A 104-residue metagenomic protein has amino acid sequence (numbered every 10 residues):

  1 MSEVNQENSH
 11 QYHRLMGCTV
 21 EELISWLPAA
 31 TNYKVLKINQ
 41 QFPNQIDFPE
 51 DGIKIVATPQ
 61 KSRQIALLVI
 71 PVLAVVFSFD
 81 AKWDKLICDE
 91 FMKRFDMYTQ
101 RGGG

Functional and structural regions predicted by a protein language model:
M1-E7, S62-I70: Short, flexible, solvent-exposed loop/turn segments with mixed acidic/basic and small polar residues
M1-K34: Terminal, regulation- and interaction-focused segments at domain boundaries
S9, F42, D51, P71-L73: A generic structural signal for well-ordered coil/turn residues at beta-strand boundaries that shape enzyme active-site
M16-T19, P59-K61, F79-W83, T99: Beta-strand elements of well-folded, non-transmembrane domains
T31-K34, F95-G103: A common structural junction motif
L36-K37, Q41, Q45-V56: Intrinsically disordered, low-complexity regulatory segments
E50-L68: A short, structured beta-strand/loop element
I70-Y98: C-terminal structural segments of small proteins and small subunits
